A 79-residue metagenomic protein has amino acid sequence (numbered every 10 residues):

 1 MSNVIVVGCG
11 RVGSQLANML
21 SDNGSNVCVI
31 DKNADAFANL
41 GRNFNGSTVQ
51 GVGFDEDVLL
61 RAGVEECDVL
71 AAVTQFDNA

Functional and structural regions predicted by a protein language model:
M1-A79: Cytosolic regulatory regions of ion transport systems
